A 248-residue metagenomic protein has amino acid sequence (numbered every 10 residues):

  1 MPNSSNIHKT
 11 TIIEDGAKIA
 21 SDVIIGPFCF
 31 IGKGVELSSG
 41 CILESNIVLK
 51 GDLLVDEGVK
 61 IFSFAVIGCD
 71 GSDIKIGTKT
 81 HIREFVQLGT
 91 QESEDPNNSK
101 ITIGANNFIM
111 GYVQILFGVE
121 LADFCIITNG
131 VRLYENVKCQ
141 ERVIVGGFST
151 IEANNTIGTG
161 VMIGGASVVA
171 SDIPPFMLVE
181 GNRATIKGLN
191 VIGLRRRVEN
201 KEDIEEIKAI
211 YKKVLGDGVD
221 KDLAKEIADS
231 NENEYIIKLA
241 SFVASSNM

Functional and structural regions predicted by a protein language model:
M1-T10, D15-G16, S21-D22, G58 (+3 more regions): Terminal amphipathic alpha-helical/low-complexity segments used for targeting or macromolecular assembly
H8-K9, E14-D15, A20-S21, G26-P27 (+23 more regions): Left-handed beta-helix
E94: A glycine-rich, hydrophobic loop/mini-helix early in the fold
